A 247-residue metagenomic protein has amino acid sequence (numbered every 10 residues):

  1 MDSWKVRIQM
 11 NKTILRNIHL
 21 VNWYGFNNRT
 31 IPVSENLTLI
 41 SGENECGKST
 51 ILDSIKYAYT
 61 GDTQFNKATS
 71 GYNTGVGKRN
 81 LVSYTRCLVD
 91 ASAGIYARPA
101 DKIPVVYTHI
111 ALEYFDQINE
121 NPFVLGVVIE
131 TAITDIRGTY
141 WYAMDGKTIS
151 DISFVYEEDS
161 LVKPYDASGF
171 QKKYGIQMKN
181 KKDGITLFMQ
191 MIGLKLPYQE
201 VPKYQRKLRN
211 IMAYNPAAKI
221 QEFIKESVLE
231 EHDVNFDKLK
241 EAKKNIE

Functional and structural regions predicted by a protein language model:
D2-L161, S168: Extreme N-terminal "head/tail" segments of very large remodeling/mechanoenzyme assemblies
E158-E247: Extended, Lys/Glu-rich alpha-helical coiled-coil stalks
